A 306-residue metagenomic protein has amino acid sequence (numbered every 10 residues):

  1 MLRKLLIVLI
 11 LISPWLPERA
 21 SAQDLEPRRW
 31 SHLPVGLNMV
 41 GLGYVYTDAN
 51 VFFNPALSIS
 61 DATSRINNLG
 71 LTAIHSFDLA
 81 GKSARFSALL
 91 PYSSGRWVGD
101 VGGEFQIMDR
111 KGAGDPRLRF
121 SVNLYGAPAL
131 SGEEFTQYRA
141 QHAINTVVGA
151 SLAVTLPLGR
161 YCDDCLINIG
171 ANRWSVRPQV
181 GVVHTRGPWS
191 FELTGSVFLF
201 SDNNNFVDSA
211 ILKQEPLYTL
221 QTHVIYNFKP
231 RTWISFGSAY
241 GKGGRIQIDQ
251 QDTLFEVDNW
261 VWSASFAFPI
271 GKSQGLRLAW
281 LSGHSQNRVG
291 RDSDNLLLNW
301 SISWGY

Functional and structural regions predicted by a protein language model:
E18-G41, G126-I144, Y306: Outer-membrane beta-barrel biogenesis signature
G36, T63-L71, K82, K111-L118 (+5 more regions): Residues that define the transmembrane beta-barrel architecture of outer-membrane proteins
V40-Y46, F86-S94, V148-L156, L193-L199 (+4 more regions): Transmembrane beta-barrel strands of outer-membrane/channel proteins
L42-Y44, L71-H75, L118-L124, L152 (+5 more regions): Residues on the lipid-exposed face of transmembrane beta-strands in outer-membrane beta-barrel proteins
T47-N68, F105-Q106, D163-N168: Surface-exposed strand-loop-strand hairpins of Gram-negative outer-membrane beta-barrel proteins
N50-V51, G81-A84, A127-P128, P188-F191 (+3 more regions): Repeated loop/turn-to-beta-strand initiation elements of outer-membrane beta-barrel proteins
S94-K213: Outer-membrane pore/translocation modules
N204-Y306: Outer membrane beta-barrel transmembrane domains
